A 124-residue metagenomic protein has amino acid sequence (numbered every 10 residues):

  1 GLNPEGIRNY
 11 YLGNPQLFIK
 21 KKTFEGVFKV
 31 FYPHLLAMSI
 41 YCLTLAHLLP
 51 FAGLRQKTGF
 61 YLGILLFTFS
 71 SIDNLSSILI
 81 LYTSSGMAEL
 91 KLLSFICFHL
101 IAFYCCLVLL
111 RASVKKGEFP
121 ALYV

Functional and structural regions predicted by a protein language model:
L2-K21: Membrane-interface interhelical connector segments
N3-N9, R55-L66: Membrane-interfacial loop-to-transmembrane alpha-helix junctions, especially the N-terminal start
I19-I40: Individual transmembrane alpha-helix segments
I19-K22, C42-Y61, L109-Y123: Juxtamembrane membrane-water interface segments of multi-pass membrane proteins, especially cytoplasmic-side
I40-L43, C97-L109: Hydrophobic cores of alpha-helical transmembrane segments in multi-pass inner/ER membrane proteins, independent
G59-L62, S84-C97: Non-cytosolic membrane-interface motifs at loop->transmembrane helix junctions
F67-I78: Aromatic-anchored segments of alpha-helical transmembrane domains
S76-G86: Juxtamembrane "helix-exit" motif on the non-cytosolic side of transmembrane helices
